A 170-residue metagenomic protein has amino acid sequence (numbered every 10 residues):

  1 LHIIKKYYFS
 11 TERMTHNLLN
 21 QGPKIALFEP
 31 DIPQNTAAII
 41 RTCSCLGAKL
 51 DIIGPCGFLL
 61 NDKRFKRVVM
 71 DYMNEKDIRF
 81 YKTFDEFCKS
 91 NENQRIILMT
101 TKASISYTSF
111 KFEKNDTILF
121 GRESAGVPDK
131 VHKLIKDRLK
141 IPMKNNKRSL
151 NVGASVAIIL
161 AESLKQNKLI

Functional and structural regions predicted by a protein language model:
H2-I3, L134: Generic short N-terminal amphipathic or hydrophobic helices
I4, F9-T101, L164: RNA substrate-binding interface of SAM-dependent RNA methyltransferases
A38-I40, K63-R64, S109-F112, K130-K133: Short amphipathic alpha-helical segments
R67-M73, K114-D116, I158: Short, hinge-like loop/turn segments at secondary-structure boundaries
T101-I105, R122-A125, N145: Short glycine-rich anion-binding loops that position phosphate/pyrophosphate groups of nucleotides and phosphorylated
Y107-N115, S124-A125: Active-site oxyanion/phosphate-handling segment shared across diverse enzymes
L134-I170: Structured adenosyl-cofactor binding patch, chiefly the S-adenosyl-L-methionine
